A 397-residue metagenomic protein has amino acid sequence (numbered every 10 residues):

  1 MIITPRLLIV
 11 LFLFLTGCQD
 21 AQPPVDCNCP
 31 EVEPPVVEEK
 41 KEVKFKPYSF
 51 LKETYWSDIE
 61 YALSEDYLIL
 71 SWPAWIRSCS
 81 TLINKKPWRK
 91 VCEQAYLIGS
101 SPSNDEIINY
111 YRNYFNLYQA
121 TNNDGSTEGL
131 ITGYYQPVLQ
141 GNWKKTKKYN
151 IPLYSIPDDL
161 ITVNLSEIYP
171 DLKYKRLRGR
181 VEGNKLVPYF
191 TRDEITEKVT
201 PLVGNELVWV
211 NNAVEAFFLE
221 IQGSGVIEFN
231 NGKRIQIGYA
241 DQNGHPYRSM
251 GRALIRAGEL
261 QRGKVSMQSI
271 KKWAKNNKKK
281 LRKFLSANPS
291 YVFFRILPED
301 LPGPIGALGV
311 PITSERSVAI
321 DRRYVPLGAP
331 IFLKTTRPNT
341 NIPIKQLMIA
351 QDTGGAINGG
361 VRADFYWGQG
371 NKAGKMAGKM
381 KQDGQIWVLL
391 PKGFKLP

Functional and structural regions predicted by a protein language model:
I2-V10: Sec-dependent signal peptide recognition, specifically the positively charged N-region followed immediately by
L15-G17: C-terminal motif of bacterial Sec signal peptides marking the signal peptidase cleavage site
Q19-A21: Bacterial signal peptide processing site
P23-F50: Post-signal peptide N-terminal segment of mature Sec-exported envelope proteins
S49-P298: Secretory/export targeting leaders with adjacent low-complexity proregions
Y67-L70, T81, D300-P397: C-terminal soluble interaction/assembly domains
